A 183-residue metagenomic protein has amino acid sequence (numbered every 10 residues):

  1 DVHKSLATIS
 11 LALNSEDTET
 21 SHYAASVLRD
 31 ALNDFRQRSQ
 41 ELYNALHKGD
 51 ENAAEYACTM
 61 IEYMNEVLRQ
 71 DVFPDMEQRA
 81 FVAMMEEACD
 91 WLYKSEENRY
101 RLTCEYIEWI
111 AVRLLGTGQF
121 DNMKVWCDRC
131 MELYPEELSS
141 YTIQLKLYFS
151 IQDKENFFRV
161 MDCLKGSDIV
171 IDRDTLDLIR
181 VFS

Functional and structural regions predicted by a protein language model:
D1-V2, S183: N-terminal alpha-helical scaffold/docking segments in eukaryotic complex subunits
V2-L6, D17, L32, M85 (+1 more regions): Alpha-helix initiation and capping sites
V2-S10, E19-S26: Hydrophobic packing positions in regular secondary-structure scaffolds
H3-N14, Q37-N44, N122-V125: Amphipathic alpha-helical scaffolding segments comprising HEAT/armadillo-like alpha-solenoid repeats
S15, R29-A31, L133, S167: A short structural micro-motif
E16-S21, E137: Short inter-helical turns and helix N-cap capping residues of alpha-solenoid HEAT/ARM repeat scaffolds
H22-R29, N33, Q37, K48-V72 (+2 more regions): Amphipathic alpha-helical repeat scaffolds of TPR domains
M64-S183: Long, non-transmembrane cytosolic or organellar matrix-exposed soluble domains/tails of integral membrane proteins
